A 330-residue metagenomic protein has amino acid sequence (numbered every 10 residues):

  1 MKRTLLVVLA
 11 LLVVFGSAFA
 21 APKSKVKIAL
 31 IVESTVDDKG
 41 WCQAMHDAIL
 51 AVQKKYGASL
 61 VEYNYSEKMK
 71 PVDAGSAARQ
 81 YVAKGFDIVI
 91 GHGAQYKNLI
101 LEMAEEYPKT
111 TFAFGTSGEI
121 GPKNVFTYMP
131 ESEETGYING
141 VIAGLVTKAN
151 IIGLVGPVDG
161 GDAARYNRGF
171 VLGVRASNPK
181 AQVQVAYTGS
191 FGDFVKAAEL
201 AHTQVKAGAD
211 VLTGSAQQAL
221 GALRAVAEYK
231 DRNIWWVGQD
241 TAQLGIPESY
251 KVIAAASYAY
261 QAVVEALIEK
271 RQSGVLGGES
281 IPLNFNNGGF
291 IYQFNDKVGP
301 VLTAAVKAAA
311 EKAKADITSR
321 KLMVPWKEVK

Functional and structural regions predicted by a protein language model:
M1-K27: Short, low-complexity disordered leader/linker segments with a strong preference for bacterial N-terminal type II
A21-K330: A residue-level marker of the well-folded mature domains of exported/periplasmic proteins
